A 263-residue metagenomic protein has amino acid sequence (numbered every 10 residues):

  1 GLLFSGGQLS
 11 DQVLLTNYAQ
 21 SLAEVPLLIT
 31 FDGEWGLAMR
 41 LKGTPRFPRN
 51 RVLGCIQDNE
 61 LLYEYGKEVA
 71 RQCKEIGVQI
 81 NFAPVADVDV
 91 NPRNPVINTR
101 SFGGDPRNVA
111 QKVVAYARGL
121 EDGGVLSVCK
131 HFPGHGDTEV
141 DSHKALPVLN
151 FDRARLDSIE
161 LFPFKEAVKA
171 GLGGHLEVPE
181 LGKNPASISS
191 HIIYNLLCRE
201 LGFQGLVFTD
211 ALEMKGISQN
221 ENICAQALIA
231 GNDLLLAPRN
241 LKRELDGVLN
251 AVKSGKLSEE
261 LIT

Functional and structural regions predicted by a protein language model:
G1-G7, G54-C55, S101-F102, L149 (+1 more regions): Short, basic, glycine/proline-bearing loop/turn elements
G1-S5, K67-I80: Catalytic domains of carbohydrate-active enzymes, especially glycoside hydrolases
S10-L22, L27, L37-M39, G104 (+2 more regions): Second-shell residues forming the walls of enzyme active-site clefts
L37, L41-P45, Q79-T99, K130-L146: Active-site-proximal loop/short-helix segments that contain or immediately flank catalytic acid/base residue(s)
P45-D58, S101-G103: A charged helix-plus-loop insertion that forms the helical arch/lid used to bind and gate nucleic-acid substrates
G54, N59, V69, N94-I97: Active-site-adjacent helix-turn-beta-strand microarchitecture at beta-sheet edges that either contains or buttresses
K253-T263: Mid-to-C-terminal alpha-helical segments outside catalytic/metal-binding sites
